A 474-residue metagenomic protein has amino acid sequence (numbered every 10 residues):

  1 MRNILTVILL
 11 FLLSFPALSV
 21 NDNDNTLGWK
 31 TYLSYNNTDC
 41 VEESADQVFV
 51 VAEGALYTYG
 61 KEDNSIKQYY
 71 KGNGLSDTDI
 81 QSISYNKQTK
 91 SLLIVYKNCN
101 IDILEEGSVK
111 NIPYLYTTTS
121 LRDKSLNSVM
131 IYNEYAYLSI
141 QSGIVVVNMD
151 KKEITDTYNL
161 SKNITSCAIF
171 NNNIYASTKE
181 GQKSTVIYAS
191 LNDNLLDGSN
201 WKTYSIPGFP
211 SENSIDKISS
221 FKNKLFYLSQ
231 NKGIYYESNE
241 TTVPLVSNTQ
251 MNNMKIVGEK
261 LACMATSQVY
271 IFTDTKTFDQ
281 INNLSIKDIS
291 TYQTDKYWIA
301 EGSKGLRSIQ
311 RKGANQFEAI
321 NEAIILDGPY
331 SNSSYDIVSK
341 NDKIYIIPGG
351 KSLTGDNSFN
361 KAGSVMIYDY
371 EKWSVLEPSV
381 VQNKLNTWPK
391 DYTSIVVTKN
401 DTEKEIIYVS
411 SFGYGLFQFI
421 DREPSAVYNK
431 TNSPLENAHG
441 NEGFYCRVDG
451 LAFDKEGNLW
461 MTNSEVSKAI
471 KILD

Functional and structural regions predicted by a protein language model:
M1-T26, W460: Bacterial Sec-dependent N-terminal signal peptides
V20-K67, D288-S290, W298-A300, K304-K312 (+4 more regions): An edge-strand/N-cap motif at the start of beta-rich repeat modules
D22-S44, Y70-K87, P113-Y132, D156-N171 (+7 more regions): Short coil-to-beta transitions that initiate beta-strands within beta-rich domains
Q47-V50, S91-I94, Y135-L138, I174-A176 (+6 more regions): Conserved beta-propeller blade signature
G54, N98, S142, E180 (+6 more regions): Residue-level signature of beta-propeller blades and closely related beta-rich strand-turn architectures in secreted
G181-K183, G355-K361, E465-V466: Short, solvent-exposed loop/turn segments at conserved positions within beta-propeller repeat blades
I347-G363, Y414: Short, conserved, GDST-rich strand-edge loop motifs in beta-rich repeat architectures
N360-Y370, K471-L473: Beta-propeller blade signature
